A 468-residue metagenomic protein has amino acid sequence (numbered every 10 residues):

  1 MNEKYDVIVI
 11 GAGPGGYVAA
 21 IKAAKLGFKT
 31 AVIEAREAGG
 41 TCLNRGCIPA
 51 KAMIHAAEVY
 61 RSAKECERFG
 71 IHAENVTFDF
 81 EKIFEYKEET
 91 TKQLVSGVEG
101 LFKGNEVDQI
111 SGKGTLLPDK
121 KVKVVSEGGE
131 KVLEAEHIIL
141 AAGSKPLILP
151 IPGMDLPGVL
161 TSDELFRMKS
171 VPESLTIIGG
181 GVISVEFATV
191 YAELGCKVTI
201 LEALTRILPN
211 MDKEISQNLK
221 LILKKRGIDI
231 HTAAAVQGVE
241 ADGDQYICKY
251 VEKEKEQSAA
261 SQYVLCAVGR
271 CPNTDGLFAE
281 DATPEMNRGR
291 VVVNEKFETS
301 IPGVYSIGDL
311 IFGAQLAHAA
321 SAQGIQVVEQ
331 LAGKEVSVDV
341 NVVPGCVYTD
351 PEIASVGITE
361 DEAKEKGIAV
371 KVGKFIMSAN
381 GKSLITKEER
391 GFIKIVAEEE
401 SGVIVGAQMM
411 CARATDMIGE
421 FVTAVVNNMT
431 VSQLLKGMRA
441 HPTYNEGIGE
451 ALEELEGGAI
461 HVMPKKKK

Functional and structural regions predicted by a protein language model:
N2-G13, V171-G181: Beta1/beta-strand and adjacent pyrophosphate-binding region of the FAD-binding site in flavoprotein oxidoreductases
N2-Y5, I21-F28, I33-E173, T199 (+8 more regions): Glycine-rich flavin
I8-G15, A19, A24-R36, T41 (+5 more regions): Flexible, glycine-rich terminal cap/loop adjacent to redox cofactors in electron-transfer oxidoreductases
I8-I10, G114, L133-G143, I178 (+3 more regions): Short hydrophobic core segments
G16, S184-V185: N-terminal Rossmann-fold NAD(P) dinucleotide-binding loop
A20, A24, A188, A192-E193: Gly/Ala-rich phosphate-binding loop of Rossmann-like dinucleotide-binding domains, activating on the conserved
S111, N294-E295, E398-E399: Short, acidic, Ser/Thr-enriched surface-loop or helix-capping motifs
D155-P172, A259-L331: FAD-site-proximal beta/loop scaffold in flavoenzymes
